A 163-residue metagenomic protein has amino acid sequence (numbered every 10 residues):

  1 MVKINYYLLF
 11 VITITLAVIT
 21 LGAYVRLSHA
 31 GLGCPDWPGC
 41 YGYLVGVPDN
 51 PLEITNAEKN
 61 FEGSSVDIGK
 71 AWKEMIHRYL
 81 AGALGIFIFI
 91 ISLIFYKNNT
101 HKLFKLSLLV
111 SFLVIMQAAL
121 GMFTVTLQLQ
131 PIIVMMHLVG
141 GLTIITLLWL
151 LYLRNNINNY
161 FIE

Functional and structural regions predicted by a protein language model:
N5-L8, H101-V110: Membrane-interfacial loop-to-transmembrane alpha-helix junctions, especially the N-terminal start
Y6-P38: N-terminal signal-anchor transmembrane alpha helix
I12, I76-S92: Hydrophobic alpha-helical transmembrane segments
T20-R26, I115-L129: C-terminal ends of transmembrane alpha-helices and the immediately adjacent extracellular/lumenal or cytosolic loop
G22, F61, H77, Q117 (+1 more regions): Conserved histidines in hydrophobic membrane contexts and catalytic metal-binding motifs
A30-K73: Extracytosolic (periplasmic/ER-lumenal) interhelical loops and adjacent juxtamembrane/interface segments of multi-pass
L84-I90, G141-N158: Hydrophobic cores of alpha-helical transmembrane segments in multi-pass inner/ER membrane proteins, independent
L127-G140: Non-cytosolic membrane-interface motifs at loop->transmembrane helix junctions
